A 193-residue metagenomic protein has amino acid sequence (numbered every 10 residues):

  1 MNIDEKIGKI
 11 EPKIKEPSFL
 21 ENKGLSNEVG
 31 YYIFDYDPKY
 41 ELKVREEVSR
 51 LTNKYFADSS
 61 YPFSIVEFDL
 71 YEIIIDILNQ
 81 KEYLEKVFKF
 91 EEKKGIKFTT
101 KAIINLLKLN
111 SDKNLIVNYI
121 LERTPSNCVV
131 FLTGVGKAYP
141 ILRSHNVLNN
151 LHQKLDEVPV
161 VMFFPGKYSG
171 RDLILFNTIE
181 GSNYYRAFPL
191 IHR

Functional and structural regions predicted by a protein language model:
M1-S59: Glycine-rich P-loop/Walker A and Walker A-like loops and their local beta1-loop-alpha1 context in P-loop NTPases
E16-P17, D112-T124: A short, acidic, amphipathic alpha-helical segment used as a generic capping/interface helix at domain edges
P38-K43, I73-I75, L106-K113, G136-P140 (+1 more regions): Short acidic, S/G/P-rich loop/turn micro-motifs used as interaction or catalytic elements
L42-V48, D76-K81, P140-H145, R171-L175: A short acidic (Asp/Glu
R50-V66, N150-V160, S182: Structural alpha-beta junctions
I65-D112: Long, charge-dense
S126-I141: Conserved P-loop NTPase "ATPase switch" module shared by AAA+ and STAND
L142-R193: Glycine-rich, aromatic-bearing surface loops/beta-hairpins
